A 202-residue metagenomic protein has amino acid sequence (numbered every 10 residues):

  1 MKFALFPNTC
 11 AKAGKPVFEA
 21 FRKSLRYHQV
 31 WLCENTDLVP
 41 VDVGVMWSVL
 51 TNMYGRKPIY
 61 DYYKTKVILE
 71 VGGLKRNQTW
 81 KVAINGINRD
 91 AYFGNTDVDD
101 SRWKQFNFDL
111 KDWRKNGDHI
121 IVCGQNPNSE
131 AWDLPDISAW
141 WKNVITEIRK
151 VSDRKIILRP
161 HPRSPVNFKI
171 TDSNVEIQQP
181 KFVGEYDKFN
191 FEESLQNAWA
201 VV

Functional and structural regions predicted by a protein language model:
M1-S48, N128-S129: N-terminal pre-catalytic "stem/leader" segment of glycosyltransferase-like enzymes
L5-C10, K142-K188: Catalytic donor nucleotide-activated moiety binding site of glycosyltransferases and closely related
T9-A11, V49-N52, G72-K75, Q125-S129 (+1 more regions): Short, solvent-exposed loop/turn segments at secondary-structure junctions
G14-A20, M53, D136-E147: Well-ordered, non-membrane alpha-helical segments in soluble/globular domains
C33-D61, T65-E70, V202: Short, well-ordered secondary-structure micro-motifs within conserved domains or adaptor modules
V49, K57, Y186-V202: A donor-sugar binding/catalytic signature common to diverse glycosyltransferases and related nucleotide-sugar
T65-I137: A nucleotide-sugar donor-handling region in carbohydrate enzymes
